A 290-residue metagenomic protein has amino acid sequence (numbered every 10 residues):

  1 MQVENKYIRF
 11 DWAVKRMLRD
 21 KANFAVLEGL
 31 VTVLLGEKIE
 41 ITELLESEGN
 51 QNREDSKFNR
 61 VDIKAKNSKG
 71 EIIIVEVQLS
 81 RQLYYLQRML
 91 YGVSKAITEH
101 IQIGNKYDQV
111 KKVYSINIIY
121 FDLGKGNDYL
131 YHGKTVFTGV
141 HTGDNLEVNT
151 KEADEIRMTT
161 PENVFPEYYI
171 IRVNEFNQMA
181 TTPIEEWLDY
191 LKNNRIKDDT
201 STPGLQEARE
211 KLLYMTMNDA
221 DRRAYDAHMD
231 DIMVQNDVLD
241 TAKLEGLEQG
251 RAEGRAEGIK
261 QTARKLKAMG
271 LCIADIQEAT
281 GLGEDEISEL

Functional and structural regions predicted by a protein language model:
M1-L290: Elongated, amphipathic alpha-helical interaction scaffolds
